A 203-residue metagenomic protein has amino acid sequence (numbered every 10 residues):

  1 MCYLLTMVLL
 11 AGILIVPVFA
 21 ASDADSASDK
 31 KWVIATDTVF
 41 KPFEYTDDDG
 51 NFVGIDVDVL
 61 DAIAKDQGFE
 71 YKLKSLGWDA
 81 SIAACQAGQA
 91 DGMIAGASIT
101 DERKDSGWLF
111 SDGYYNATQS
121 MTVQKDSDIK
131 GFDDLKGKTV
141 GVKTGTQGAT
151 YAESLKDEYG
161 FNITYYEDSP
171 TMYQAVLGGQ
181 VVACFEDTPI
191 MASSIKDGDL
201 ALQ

Functional and structural regions predicted by a protein language model:
M1-K31: Short, low-complexity disordered leader/linker segments with a strong preference for bacterial N-terminal type II
A24-A97: Extracytoplasmic small-molecule ligand-binding "clamshell" domains of the periplasmic binding protein/Venus flytrap
T36-F40, K74-D79, G88-D101, K125 (+3 more regions): Beta->alpha turn/N-cap motifs
E44-D48, L60-F69, G148-E167, I195-D199: Ligand-binding cleft/hinge of the Venus flytrap
V57-D58, L73-A84, S127, I163-Q180: Short helix-initiation/N-cap motifs at beta->coil->alpha
A80-A83, G96-D105, Y151-S154, L177-Q203: A ligand-binding cleft/hinge motif common to bilobed small-molecule-binding domains
W108-S120, S169: Short Pro/Gly-enriched coil loops immediately N-terminal to beta-strands
V123-V140: Flexible hinge/capping segments at coil-to-helix
